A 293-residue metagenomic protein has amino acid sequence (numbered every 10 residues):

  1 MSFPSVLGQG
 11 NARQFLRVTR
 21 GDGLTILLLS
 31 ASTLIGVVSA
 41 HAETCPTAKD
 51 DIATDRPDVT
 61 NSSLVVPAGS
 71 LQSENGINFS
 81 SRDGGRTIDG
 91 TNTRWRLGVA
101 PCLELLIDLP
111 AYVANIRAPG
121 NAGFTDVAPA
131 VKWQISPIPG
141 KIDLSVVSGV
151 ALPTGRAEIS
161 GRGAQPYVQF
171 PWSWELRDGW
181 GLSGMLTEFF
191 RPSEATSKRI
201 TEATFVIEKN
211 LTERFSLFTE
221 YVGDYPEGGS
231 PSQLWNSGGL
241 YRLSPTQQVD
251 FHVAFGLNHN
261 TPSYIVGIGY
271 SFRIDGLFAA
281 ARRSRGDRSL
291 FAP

Functional and structural regions predicted by a protein language model:
M1-R20: N-terminal secretory signal peptides that target proteins for export/translocation
F3-V6, A31-T33, A40, V146 (+1 more regions): Compositionally biased regions
V6, N11, V38-A40, S244: Intrinsic low-complexity/disordered segments
L7, V18, S39, D51-T54: Short linear motifs centered on Gly/Pro in flexible linkers and helix caps
F15-R17, L27-S30, T60: Residue-level recognition of conserved structural "scaffold" positions that shape functional pockets and channels
G21-G36: Bacterial N-terminal signal peptides
A42-P293: Transmembrane beta-barrel domains of Gram-negative outer membranes and organellar outer membranes
